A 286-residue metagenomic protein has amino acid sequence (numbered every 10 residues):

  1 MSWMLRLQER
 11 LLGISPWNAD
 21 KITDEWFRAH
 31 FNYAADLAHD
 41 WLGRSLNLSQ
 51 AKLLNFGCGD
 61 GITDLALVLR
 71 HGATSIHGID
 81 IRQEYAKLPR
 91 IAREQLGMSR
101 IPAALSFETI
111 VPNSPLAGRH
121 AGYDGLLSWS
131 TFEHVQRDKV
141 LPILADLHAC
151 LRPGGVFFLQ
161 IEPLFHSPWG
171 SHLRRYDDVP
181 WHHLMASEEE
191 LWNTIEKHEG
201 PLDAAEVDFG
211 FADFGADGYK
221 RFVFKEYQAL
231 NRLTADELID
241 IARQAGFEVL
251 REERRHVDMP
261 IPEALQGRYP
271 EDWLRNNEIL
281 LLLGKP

Functional and structural regions predicted by a protein language model:
R6-L46: Class I SAM-dependent methyltransferase Rossmann-like catalytic core, especially the SAM/SAH-binding loop
Q50-G59: Conserved class I S-adenosyl-L-methionine
G61-P115: Class I SAM-dependent methyltransferase SAM/SAH-binding core
P115-L126: A short acidic, Gly/Pro-enriched loop at the edge of an enzyme's catalytic core that lines a small-molecule cofactor
L141-P153: A short glycine-rich, Lys/Arg-flanked "PGG" loop and its adjoining helix->strand segment in the class I
F158-D203: Conserved class I S-adenosyl-L-methionine
A229-G246, E252: Short alpha-helix
A245-F247, Q266-P286: Core SAM-dependent methyltransferase catalytic element
